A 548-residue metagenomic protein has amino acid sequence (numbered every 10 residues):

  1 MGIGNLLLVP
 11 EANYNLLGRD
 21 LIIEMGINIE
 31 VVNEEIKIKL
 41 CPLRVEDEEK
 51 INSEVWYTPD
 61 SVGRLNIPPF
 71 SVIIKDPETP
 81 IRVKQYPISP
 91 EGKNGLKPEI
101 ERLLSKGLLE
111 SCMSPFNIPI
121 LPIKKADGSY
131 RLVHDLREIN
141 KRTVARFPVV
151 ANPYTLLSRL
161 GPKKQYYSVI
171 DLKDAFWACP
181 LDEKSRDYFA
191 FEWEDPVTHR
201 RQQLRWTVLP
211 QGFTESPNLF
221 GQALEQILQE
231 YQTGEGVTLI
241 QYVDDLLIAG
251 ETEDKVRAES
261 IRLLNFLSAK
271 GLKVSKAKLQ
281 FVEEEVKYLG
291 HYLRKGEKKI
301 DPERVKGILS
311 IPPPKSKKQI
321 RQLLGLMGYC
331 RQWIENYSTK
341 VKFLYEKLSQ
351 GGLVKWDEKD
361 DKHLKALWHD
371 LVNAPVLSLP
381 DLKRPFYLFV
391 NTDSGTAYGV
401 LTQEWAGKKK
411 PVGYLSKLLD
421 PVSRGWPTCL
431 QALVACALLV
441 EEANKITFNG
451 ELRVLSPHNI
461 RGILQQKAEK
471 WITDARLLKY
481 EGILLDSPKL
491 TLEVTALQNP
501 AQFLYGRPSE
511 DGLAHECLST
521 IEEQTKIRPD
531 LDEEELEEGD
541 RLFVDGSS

Functional and structural regions predicted by a protein language model:
M1-N5, V9-F116, P122-K164, C179 (+9 more regions): Intrinsically disordered, low-complexity regulatory segments at domain boundaries and processing junctions
G4-L7, D195-Q203, K276-A277, S310-S316: Short, hydrophobic/aliphatic alpha-helical segments
L21-I22, M113, P119-V144, I170-D182 (+3 more regions): Acidic, metal-ion-coordinating active-site neighborhood of RNase H-like domains and the RT-RNase H "connection"/linker
K163-S168, E183, D187: Catalytic nucleotidyl-transfer cores of nucleotide-processing enzymes
A190-Q203, K408-L415: Active-site-adjacent bridging/hinge elements
R201, T238-Q241: Short, flexible turn/loop "capping" segments at secondary-structure junctions
Q203-T207, L542: Active-site-proximal beta-strand elements of phosphoester/diester hydrolases
F220-Q232, L439: Structured alpha-helical segments in the cores of large, soluble enzyme domains
